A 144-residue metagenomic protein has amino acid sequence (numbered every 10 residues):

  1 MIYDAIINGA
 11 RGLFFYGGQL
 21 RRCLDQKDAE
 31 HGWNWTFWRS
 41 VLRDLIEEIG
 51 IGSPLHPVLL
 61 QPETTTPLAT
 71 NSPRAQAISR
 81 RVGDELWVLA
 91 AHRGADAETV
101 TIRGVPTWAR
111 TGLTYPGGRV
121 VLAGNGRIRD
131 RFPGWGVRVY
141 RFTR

Functional and structural regions predicted by a protein language model:
M1-I46: Aromatic/acidic polysaccharide-binding cleft in carbohydrate-active enzymes
L13-G17, V88-A90, G112-T114, R141: Conserved active-site loop/cleft motifs that coordinate metal ions or position small ligands
R21-L24, D96-E98, V121: Flexible loop/turn segments at secondary-structure boundaries
L45-H56: Residue-level recognition of alpha-helix termini/interfacial anchor residues
T70-T107: Carbohydrate-binding surface patches
R81, A95, A123, F132-P133: Surface-exposed coil/turn segments at beta-strand junctions on protein surfaces, enriched
G104-R119: Solvent-exposed beta-hairpin/edge-strand motifs
G124-R144: C-terminal beta-strand-rich structural cap/linker in extracellular carbohydrate-active enzymes
